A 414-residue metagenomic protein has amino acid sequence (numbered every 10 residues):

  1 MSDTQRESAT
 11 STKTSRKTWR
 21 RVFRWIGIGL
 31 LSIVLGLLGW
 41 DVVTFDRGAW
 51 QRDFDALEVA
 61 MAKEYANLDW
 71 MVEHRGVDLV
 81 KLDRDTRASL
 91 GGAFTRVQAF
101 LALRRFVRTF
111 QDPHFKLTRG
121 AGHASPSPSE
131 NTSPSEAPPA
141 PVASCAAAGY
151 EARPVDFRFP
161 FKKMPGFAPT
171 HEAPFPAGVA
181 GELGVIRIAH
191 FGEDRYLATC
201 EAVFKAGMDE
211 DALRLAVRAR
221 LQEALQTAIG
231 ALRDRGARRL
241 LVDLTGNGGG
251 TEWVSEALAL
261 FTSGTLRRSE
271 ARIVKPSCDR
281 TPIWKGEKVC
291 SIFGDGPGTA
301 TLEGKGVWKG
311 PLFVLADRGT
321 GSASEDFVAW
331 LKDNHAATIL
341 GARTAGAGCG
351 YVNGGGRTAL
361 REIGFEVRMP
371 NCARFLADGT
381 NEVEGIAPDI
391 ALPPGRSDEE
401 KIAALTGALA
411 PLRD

Functional and structural regions predicted by a protein language model:
M1-K13: Short, intrinsically disordered terminal tails adjacent to the first/last structured region
D3, S15-T281, G348, G354-L360 (+2 more regions): Flexible, low-complexity junctional segments that flank or bridge functional domains
R20, D41, E252-K401: Conserved acidic, small-residue-rich alpha-beta core segments centered on
G120-H123, D389, I402-A403: Juxtamembrane/interface motifs at transmembrane-helix termini
P394-D414: C-terminal basic regulatory modules in eukaryotic proteins
